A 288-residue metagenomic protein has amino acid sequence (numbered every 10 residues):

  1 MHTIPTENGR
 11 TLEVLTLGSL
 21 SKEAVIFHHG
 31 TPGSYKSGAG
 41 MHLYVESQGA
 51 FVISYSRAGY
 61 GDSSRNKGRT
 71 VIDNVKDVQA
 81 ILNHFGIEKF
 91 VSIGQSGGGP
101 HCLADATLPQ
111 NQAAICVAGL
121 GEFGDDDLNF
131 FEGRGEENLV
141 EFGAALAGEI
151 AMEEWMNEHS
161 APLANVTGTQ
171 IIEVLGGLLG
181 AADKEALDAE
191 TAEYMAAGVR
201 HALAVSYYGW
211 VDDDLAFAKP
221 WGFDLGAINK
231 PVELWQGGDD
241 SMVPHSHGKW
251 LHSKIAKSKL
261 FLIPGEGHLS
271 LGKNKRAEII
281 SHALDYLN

Functional and structural regions predicted by a protein language model:
R10-D62: Conserved HGGG/HGGXW glycine-rich cap/lid loop of the alpha/beta-hydrolase fold
G40-M41, K230, P244-L251: Short alpha-helix in the alpha/beta-hydrolase fold that links the catalytic acid
D73-V91: Conserved acidic catalytic loop of the alpha/beta-hydrolase fold
F90-F130: Conserved hydrolase catalytic core segment
E136-F223: Alpha/beta-hydrolase
Y208, D239-V243: Acidic catalytic loop of the alpha/beta-hydrolase fold
I228, L234-Q236, D240: Short beta-strand/loop motif that positions the catalytic acidic residue of the alpha/beta-hydrolase fold
S258-N288: Catalytic active-site module of serine/aspartate enzymes centered on a nucleophile-bearing elbow/loop
